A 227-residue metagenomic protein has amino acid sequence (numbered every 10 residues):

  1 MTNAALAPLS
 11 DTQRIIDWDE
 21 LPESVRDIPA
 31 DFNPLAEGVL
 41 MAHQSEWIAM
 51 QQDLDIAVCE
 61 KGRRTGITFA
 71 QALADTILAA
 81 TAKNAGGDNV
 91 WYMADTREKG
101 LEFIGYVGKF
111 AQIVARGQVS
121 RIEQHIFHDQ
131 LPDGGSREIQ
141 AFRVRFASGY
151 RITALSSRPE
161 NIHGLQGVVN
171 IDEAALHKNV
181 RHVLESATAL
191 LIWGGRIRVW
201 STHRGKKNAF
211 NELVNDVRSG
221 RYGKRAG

Functional and structural regions predicted by a protein language model:
T2-G227: Phosphate/NTP-binding elements of NTP-utilizing enzymes
